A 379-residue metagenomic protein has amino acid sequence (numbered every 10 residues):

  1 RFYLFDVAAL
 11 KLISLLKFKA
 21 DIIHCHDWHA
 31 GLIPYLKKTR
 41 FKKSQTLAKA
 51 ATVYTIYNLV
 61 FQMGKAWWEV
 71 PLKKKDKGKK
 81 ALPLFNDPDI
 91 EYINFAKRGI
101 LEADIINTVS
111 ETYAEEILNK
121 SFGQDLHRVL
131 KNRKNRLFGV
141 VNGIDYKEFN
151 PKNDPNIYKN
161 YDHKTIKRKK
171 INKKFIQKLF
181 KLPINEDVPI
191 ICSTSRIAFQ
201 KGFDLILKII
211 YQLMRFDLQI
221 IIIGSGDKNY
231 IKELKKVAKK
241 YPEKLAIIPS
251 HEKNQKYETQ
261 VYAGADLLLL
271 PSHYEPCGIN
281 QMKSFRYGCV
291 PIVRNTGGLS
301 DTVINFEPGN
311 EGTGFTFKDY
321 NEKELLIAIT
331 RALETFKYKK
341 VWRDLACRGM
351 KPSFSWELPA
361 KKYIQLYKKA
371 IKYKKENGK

Functional and structural regions predicted by a protein language model:
R1-K379: Catalytic cores of nucleotide-sugar-dependent glycosyltransferases that transfer UDP/GDP/TDP-activated
